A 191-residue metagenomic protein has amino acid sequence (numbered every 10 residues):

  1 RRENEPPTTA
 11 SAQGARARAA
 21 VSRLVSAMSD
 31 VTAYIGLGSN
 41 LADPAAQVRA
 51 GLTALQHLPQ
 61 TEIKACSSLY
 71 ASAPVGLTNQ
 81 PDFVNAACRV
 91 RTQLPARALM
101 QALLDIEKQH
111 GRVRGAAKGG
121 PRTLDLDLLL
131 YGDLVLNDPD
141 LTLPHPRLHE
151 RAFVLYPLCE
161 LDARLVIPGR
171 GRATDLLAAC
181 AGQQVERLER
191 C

Functional and structural regions predicted by a protein language model:
R2, T8-R23: Compositionally biased, low-complexity flexible segments
D30-Y34: Extreme N-terminal starter segment of soluble prokaryotic enzymes
I35, S39-L41: Active-site microenvironments that recognize anionic phosphate/pyrophosphate groups
S39, C88-T92, L130-G132: Short beta-strand-to-loop capping motifs
N40, C66, P157: Residue-level signal for inorganic ion chemistry
D43-A45: Short N-terminal binding/cap micro-motifs at the start of the first secondary-structure element
A50-P95: Short, surface-exposed acidic-centric catalytic microdomains
V75-F83, L94-M100, L104-C191: Flexible, gly/pro- and Lys/Arg-enriched active-site loops
